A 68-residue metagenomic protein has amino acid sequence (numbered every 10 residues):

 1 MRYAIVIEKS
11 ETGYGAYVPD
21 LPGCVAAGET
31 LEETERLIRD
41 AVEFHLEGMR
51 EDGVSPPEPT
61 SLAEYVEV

Functional and structural regions predicted by a protein language model:
M1-Y3, R36-V68: Short, charged, surface-exposed hinge/linker loops at domain edges that act as mobile lids or interdomain connectors
V6-L21: Short aromatic-glycine-(Arg/Gly/Cys) micro-motifs in beta-strand/loop hairpins
G15, A27, R50-D52: Extended rod-forming repeat segments used as scaffolds/tethers
L21-P22, A63: Short, solvent-exposed beta-strand edge segments and adjacent coil->beta transition regions
P22-E32: A short, exposed loop/beta-hairpin motif centered on an aromatic-Gly-Thr core
